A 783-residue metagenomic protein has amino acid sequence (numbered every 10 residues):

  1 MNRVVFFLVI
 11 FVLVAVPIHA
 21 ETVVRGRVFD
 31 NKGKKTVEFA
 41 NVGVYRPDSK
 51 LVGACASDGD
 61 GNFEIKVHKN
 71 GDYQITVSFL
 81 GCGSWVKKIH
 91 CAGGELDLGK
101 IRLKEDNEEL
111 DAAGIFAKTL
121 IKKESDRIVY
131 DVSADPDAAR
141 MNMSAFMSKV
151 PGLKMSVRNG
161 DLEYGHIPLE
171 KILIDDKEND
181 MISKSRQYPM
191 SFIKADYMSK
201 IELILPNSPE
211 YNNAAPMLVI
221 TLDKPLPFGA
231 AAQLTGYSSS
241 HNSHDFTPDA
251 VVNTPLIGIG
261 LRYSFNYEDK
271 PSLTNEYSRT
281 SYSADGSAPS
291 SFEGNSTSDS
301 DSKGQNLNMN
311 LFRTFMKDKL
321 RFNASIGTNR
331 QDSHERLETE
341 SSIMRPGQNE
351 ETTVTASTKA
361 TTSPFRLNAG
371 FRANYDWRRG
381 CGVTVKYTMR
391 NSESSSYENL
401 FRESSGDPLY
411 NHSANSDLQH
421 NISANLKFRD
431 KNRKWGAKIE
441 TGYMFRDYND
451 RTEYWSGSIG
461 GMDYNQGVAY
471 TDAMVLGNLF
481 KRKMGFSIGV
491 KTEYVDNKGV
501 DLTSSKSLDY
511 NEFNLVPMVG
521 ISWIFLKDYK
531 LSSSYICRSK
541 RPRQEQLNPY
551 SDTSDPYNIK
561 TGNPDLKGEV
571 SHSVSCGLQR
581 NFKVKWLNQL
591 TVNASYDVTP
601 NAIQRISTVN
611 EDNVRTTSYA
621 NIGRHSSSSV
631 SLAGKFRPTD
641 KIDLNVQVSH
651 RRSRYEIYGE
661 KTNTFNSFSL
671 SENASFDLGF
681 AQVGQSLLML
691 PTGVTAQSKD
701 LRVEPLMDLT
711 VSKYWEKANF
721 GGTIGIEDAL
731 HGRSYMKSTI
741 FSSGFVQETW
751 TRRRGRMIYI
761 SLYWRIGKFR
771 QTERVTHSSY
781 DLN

Functional and structural regions predicted by a protein language model:
N41-G43, S78-C82, L96-P136, I167-L169: Short, acidic, small-residue-rich periplasmic hinge/interaction motif at the N-terminus of Gram-negative outer-membrane
D48-N62: Short, acidic Ser/Thr/Gly-rich low-complexity loop/linker segments typical of extracellular and cell-surface proteins
E95-R102, F116, M143-F146, L162 (+3 more regions): N-terminal periplasmic accessory domains that precede and gate Gram-negative outer-membrane beta-barrel machines
S144-E178: Extracytoplasmic beta-strand/coil segments of soluble accessory domains associated with Gram-negative outer-membrane
K177-P206: Short acidic/polar hinge/loop motifs at secondary-structure boundaries that mediate gating or recognition
G304-S333, S357-L502, I524, D528 (+5 more regions): Face-selective signature of the C-terminal outer-membrane beta-barrel domain
Y494-K498, K527-S573, Y596-D612, A729-S743: Surface-exposed extracellular loop regions of Gram-negative outer-membrane beta-barrel proteins, predominantly
Y510, S539-T591, T617-S628, R637 (+1 more regions): Outer-membrane beta-barrel signature, preferentially recognizing the C-terminal barrel domain of Gram-negative
